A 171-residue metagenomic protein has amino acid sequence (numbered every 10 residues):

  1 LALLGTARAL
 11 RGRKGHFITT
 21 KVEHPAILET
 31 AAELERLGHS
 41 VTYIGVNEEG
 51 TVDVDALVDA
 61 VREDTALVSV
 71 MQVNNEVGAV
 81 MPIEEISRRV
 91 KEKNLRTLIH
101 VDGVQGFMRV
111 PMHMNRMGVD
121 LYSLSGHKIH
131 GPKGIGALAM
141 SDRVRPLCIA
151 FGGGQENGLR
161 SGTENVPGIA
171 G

Functional and structural regions predicted by a protein language model:
L1-G171: Pyridoxal 5′-phosphate
